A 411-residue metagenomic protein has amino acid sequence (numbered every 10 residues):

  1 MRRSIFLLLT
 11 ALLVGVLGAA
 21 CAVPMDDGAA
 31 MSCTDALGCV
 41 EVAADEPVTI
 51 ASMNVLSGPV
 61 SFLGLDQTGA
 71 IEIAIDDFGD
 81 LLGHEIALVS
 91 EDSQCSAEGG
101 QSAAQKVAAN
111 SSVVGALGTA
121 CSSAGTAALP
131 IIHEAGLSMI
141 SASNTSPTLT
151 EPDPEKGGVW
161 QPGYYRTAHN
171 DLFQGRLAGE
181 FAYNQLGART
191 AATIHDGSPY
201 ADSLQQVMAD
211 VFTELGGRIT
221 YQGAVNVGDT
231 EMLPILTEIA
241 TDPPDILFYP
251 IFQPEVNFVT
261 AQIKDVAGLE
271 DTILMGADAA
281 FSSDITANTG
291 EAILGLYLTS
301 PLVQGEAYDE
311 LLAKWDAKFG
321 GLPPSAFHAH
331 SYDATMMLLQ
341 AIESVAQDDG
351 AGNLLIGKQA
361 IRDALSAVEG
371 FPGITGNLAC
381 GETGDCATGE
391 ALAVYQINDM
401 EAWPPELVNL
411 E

Functional and structural regions predicted by a protein language model:
M1-L9: Bacterial N-terminal signal peptides that target proteins for export
S4, C21-E411: Extracytosolic ligand-binding ectodomains
T10-V14: Hydrophobic helical h-region of N-terminal Sec-dependent signal peptides in bacterial secretory/periplasmic proteins
V16-A20: C-terminal motif of bacterial Sec signal peptides marking the signal peptidase cleavage site
